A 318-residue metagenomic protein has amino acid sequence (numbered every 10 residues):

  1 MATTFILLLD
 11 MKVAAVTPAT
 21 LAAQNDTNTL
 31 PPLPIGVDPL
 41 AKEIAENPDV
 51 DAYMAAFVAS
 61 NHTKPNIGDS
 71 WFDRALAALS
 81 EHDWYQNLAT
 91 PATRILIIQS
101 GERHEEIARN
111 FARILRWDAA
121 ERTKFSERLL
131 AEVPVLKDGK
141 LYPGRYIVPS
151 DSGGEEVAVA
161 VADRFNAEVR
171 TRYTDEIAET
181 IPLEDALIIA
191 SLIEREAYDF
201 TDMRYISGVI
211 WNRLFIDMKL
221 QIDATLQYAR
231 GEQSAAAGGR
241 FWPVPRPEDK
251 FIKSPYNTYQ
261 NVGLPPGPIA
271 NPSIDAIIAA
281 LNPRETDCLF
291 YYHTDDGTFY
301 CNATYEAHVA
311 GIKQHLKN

Functional and structural regions predicted by a protein language model:
M1-Q221, T225-Q227, P272-D275, A279-D287 (+1 more regions): Conserved catalytic or metal-liganding residues and their short signature motifs at active sites of enzymes
D138, I189, R230-G238, P265-A270: Noncatalytic linker/hinge segments flanking ATPase motor cores
F200-P255, Q260: Small-residue-rich helix-loop
Q260-I278: Mature hydrolase/peptidase catalytic cores and their serpin-fold inhibitory cores, especially in secreted
